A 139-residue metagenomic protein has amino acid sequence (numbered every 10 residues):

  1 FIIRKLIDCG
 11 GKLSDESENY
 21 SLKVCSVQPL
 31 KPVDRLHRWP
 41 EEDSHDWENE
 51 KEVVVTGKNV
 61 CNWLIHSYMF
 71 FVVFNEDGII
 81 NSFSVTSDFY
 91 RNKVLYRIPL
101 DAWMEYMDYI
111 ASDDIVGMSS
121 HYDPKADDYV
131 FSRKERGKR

Functional and structural regions predicted by a protein language model:
F1-D8, D108: Alpha-helical repeat scaffolds in large eukaryotic proteins
G11-R139: Acidic, Ser/Thr/Gly/Pro-rich intrinsically disordered interaction regions
